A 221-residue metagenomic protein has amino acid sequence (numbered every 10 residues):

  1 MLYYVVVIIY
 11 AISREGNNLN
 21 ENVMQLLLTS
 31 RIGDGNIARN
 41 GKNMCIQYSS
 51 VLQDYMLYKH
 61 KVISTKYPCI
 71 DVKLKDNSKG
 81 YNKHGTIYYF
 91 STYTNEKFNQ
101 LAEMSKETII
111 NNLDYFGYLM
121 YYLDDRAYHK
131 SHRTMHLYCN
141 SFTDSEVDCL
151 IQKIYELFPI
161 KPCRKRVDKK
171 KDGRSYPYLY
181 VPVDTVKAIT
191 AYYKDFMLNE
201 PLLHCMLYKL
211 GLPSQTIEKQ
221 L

Functional and structural regions predicted by a protein language model:
M1-L221: Internal intein/HINT superfamily modules and their associated LAGLIDADG
